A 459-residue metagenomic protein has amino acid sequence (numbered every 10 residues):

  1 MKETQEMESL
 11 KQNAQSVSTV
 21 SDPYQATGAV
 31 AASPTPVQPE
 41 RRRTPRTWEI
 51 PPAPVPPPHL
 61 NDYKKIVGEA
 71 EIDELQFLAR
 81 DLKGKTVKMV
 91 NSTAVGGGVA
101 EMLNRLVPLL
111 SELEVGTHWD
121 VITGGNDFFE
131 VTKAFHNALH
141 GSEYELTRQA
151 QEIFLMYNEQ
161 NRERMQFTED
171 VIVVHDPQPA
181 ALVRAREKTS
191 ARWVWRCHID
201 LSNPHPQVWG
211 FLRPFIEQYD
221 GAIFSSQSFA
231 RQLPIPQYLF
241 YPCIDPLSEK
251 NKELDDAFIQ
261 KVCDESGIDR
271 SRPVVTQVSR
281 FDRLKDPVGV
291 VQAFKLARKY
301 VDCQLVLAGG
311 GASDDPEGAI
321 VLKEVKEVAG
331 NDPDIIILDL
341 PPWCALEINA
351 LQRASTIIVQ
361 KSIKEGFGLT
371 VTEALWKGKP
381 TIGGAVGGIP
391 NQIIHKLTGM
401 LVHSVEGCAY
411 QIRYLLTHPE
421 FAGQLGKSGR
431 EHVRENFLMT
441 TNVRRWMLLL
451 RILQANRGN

Functional and structural regions predicted by a protein language model:
E6-N13, V17-T86, N104-E169, R231 (+1 more regions): A conserved catalytic-core segment of Leloir-type glycosyltransferases
K88, E265-K285, V291, L305-V306: Conserved donor-binding/catalytic core segment of Leloir-type glycosyltransferases
G309, S313, E317-A350: Nucleotide-activated donor-binding/catalytic signature segment of Leloir-type glycosyltransferases, i.e., the conserved
N349, T372-W376, P390-N391, L397: Short alpha-helical segment that forms part of, or immediately flanks, the ligand-binding pocket in carbohydrate-active
I363: Aromatic "clamp/platform" in nucleotide-sugar-dependent glycosyltransferases that forms part of the donor/acceptor
P380-G383, I393: Short hydrophobic beta-strand element within catalytic cores of glycosyltransferases and related nucleotide-activated
H395-E406, Y414-P419: Conserved acidic donor-binding segment of nucleotide-sugar-dependent glycosyltransferases
F421-N436, N442, L448, I452: A short, well-ordered alpha-helix in the C-terminal region of glycosyltransferases
